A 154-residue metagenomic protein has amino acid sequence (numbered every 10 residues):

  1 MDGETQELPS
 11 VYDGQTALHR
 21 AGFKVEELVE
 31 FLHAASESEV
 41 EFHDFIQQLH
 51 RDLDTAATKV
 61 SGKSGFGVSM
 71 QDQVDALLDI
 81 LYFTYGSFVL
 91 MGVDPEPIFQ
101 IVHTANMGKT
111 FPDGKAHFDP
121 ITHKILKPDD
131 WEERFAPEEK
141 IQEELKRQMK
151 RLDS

Functional and structural regions predicted by a protein language model:
M1-S154: Flexible "arm" and connector segments at domain edges
